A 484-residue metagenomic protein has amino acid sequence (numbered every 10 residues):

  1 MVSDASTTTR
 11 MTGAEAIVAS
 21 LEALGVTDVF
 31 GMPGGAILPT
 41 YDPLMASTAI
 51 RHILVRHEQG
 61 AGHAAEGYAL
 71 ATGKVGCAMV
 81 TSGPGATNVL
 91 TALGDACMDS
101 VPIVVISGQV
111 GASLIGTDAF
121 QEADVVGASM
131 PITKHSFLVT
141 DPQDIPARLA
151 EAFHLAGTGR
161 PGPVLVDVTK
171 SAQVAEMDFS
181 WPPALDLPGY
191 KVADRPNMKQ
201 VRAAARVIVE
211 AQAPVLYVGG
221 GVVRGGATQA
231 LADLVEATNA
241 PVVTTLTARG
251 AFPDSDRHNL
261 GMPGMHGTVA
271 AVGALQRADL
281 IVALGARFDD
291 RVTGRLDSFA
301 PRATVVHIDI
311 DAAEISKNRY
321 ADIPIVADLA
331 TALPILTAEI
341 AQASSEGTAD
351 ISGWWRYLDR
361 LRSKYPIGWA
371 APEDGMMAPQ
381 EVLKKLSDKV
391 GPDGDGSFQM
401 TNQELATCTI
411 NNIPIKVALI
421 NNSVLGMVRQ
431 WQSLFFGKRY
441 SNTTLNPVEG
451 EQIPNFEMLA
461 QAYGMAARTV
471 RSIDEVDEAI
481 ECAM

Functional and structural regions predicted by a protein language model:
V2-A5, S107-R148, A248-R356, I480: Glycine-rich, acidic loop regions that bind phosphate or pyrophosphate groups
A14-T27, M32-G35, T40-L44, S352-P392: Active-site diphosphate/adenylate-binding microenvironment
T27-E66, P196, A203-I281, V382-P392 (+1 more regions): Anionic-ligand anchoring segments at beta-strand to alpha-helix junctions in alpha/beta enzyme folds, i.e., glycine
F30-P33, I106-S107, D167, N239-L246 (+2 more regions): Short internal beta-strands
A36, V110, V168-Q173, G220-V222 (+3 more regions): Glycine-rich beta-alpha junction loops
L38-A112, A270-D289, D388-M427: Thiamine diphosphate
I106, L114-Q121, S316-N318, P324-V326 (+2 more regions): Thiamine diphosphate
L155-E210: Conformationally flexible catalytic loops at phosphate/diphosphate-handling active centers
